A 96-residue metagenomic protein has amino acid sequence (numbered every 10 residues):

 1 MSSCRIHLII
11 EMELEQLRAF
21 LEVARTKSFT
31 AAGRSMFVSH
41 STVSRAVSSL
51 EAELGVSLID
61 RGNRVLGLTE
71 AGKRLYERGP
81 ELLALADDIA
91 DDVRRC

Functional and structural regions predicted by a protein language model:
M1-M12: Short, intrinsically disordered or compositionally biased N-terminal tails of bacterial proteins
Q16-V23, L75, L82: Short alpha-helical "packing" element that flanks the helix-turn-helix/winged-helix DNA-binding module
E22-S39: Short helix-boundary/capping micro-motifs
S28-F29, V47, R61: Helix-turn-helix DNA-binding elements, focusing on the entry/boundary residues of the two helices that contact DNA
R34-S35, A52, K73: Alpha-helical residues within the helix-turn-helix
S39-T42, A46-S49: Residues within the DNA-recognition helix of helix-turn-helix
E51-L68: A short LG(V/I)-centered, amphipathic sequence patch enriched for acidic residue(s) preceding the LG motif
N63-L66, K73, A84-C96: Short helix-loop hinge/linker segments at domain boundaries
